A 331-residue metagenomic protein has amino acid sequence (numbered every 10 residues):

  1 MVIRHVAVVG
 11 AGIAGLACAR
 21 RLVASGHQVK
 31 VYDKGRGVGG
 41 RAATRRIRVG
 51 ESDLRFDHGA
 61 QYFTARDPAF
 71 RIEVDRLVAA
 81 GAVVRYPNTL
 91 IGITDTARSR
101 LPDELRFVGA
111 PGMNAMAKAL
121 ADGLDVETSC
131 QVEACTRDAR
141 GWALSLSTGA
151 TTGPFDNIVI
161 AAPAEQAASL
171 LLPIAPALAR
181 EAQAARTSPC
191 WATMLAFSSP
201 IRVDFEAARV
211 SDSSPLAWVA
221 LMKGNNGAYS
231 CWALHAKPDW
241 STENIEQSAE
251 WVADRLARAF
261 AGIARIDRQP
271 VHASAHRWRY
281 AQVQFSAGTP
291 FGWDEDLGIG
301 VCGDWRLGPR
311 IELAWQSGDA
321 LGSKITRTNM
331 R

Functional and structural regions predicted by a protein language model:
R4-Y32: N-terminal Rossmann-like FAD-binding beta1-loop-alpha1 element of flavoenzymes
V23-V49: Glycine-rich FAD pyrophosphate-binding loop
G39, S52-D53, T151-E206, I266-R268: Central helical "cap/lid" subdomain
T44-L90: N-terminal FAD cofactor-binding segment of flavoenzymes
Y62-R66, A97-A119, E246-V252: Short beta-strand to alpha-helix junction loop
T128-W142: A conserved short coil-to-beta-strand element within the FAD-binding core of flavoproteins
M194-N244, W251, R255-A264: Active-site substrate-recognition segment that forms the wall of the catalytic cavity or substrate channel
D254, F260-L297: Flavin (FAD/FMN) cofactor-binding core of flavoprotein oxidoreductases
